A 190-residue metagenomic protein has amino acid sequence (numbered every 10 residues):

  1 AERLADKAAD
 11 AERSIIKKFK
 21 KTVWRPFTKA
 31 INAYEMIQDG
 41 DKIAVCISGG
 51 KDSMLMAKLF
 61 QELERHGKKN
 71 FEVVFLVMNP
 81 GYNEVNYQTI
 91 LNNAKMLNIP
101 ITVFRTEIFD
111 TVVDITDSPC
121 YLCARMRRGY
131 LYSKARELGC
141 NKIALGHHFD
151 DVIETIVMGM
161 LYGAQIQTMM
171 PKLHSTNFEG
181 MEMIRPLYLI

Functional and structural regions predicted by a protein language model:
R3-H174: ATP-dependent adenylation/nucleotidyltransferase module used to activate substrates
T168-I190: Short, flexible loop segments at boundaries between secondary-structure elements
